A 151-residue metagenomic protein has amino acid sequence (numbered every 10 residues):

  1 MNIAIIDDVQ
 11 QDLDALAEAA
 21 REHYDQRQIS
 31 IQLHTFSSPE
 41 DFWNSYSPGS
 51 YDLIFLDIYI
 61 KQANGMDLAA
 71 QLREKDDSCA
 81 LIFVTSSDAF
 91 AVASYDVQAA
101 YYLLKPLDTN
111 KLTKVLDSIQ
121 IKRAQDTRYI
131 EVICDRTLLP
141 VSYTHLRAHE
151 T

Functional and structural regions predicted by a protein language model:
M1-N2: Non-catalytic signal-transmission and effector/linker regions of two-component phosphorelay proteins
I6-D7, F36, I54: Conserved sequence signature across two-component system core domains
D7-V9, S86: Acidic di-acidic motifs
Q10-H34, E74: Two-component/phosphorelay signaling modules centered on CheY-like receiver
W43-S45, Y51-A124: CheY-like receiver
Y129-E131: Residue-level detector of beta-strand face positions
I133-T137: Short strand-coil-strand connectors
T144-T151: Conserved small/polar residues in nucleotide/adenosyl-binding loops
